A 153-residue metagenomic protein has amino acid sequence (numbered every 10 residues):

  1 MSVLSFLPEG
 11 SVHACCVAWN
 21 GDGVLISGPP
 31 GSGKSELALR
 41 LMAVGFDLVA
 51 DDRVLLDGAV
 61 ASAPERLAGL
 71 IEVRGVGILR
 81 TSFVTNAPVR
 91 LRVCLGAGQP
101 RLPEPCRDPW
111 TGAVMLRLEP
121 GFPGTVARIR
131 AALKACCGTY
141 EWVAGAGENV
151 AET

Functional and structural regions predicted by a protein language model:
M1-S11: N-terminal pre-Walker A segment at the start of P-loop NTPase domains
E9, C16-W19, F83-N86: Solvent-exposed alpha-helices and their adjacent loops that cap or buttress functional pockets in soluble metabolic
S11-H13, A50: A short, compositionally biased
A14-C16, R92: Conserved hydrophobic/aromatic beta-strand scaffold that supports enzyme active sites
V17, G21-M42: Glycine-rich phosphate-binding P-loop
K34-S35, G69-L70, T125: A short local loop/turn or secondary-structure capping micro-motif enriched for an aromatic residue
A43-G98: Conserved nucleotide-sensing/catalytic segment adjacent to the nucleotide-binding pocket in NTP-handling enzymes
T85-T153: Conserved NTP phosphate-binding and transfer environment spanning the P-loop NTPase/kinase superfamily
